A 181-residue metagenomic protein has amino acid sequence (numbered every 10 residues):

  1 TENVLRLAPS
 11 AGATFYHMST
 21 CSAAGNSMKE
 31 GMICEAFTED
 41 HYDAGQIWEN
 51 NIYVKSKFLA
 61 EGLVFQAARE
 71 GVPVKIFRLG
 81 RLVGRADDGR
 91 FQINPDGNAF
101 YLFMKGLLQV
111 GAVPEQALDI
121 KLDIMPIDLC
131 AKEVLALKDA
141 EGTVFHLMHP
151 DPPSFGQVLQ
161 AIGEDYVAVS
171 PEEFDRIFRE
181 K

Functional and structural regions predicted by a protein language model:
T1-N3, D119-A131, L135-K138, M148-D151: C-terminal, well-structured subdomains that either form a transmembrane helix-short loop-helix hairpin in multi-pass
E2, F58-F65: Conserved active-site helix of classical SDR/Rossmann-fold NAD(P)-dependent CH-OH oxidoreductases
E2-I52, P73-K75: Conserved Rossmann-fold NAD(P)-dependent oxidoreductase catalytic core, especially the SDR/UDP-sugar
R6-P9, A68-R69, L108, K138-D139: Residue-level signal for alpha-helix termini/capping positions
Y16-S19, G25-S27, F77-G80, R85 (+3 more regions): Generic beta-strand/beta-sheet core signal
K29-M32, A36, F65-D123, I127-L129 (+1 more regions): NAD(P)-dependent short-chain dehydrogenase/reductase
Y53-K57: Active-site YXXXK catalytic motif of short-chain dehydrogenase/reductase
E133-K181: Mid/C-terminal beta-alpha module of Rossmann-like enzyme folds, strongest in SDR-family dehydrogenases/epimerases
